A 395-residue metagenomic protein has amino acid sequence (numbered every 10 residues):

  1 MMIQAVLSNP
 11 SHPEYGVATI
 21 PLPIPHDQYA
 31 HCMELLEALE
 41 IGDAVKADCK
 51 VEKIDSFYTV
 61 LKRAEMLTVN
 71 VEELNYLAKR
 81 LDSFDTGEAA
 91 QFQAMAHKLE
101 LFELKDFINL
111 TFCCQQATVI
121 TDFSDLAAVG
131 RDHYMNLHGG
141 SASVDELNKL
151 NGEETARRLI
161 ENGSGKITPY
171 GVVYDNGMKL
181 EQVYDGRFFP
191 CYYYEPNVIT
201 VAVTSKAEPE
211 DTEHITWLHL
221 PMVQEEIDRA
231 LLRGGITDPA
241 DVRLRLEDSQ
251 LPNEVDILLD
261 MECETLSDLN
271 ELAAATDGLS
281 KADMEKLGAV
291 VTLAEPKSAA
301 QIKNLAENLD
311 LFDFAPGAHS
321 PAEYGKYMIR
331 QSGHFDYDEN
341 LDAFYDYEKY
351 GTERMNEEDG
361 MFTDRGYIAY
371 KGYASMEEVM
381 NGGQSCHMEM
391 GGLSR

Functional and structural regions predicted by a protein language model:
M1-K46, E195-T237: N-terminal ordered "arm"
H12-V17, Y58-V60, K179-Q182, E208-H214 (+2 more regions): Short, surface-exposed beta-strand/loop "edge" segments at domain boundaries and coil↔beta transitions
Y29-F102, E225-K297: Structured domain cores in non-transmembrane regions
E103-A117, R131: Charge/polar-rich, low-complexity and marginally structured segments
I120-A128, P296-A343: Intrinsically disordered, low-complexity segments enriched in Gly and acidic/Ser/Thr residues that form flexible
S124-T200, S205-I215, Y327-Y373: Extended, well-ordered protein cores
N151, D346, M380-R395: Non-Sec secretion/translocation targeting segments of pathogen effectors
V172-L180, E264, L293-K297, Q301-I302: Repeat-associated, polar segments at repeat-unit boundaries in modular proteins
